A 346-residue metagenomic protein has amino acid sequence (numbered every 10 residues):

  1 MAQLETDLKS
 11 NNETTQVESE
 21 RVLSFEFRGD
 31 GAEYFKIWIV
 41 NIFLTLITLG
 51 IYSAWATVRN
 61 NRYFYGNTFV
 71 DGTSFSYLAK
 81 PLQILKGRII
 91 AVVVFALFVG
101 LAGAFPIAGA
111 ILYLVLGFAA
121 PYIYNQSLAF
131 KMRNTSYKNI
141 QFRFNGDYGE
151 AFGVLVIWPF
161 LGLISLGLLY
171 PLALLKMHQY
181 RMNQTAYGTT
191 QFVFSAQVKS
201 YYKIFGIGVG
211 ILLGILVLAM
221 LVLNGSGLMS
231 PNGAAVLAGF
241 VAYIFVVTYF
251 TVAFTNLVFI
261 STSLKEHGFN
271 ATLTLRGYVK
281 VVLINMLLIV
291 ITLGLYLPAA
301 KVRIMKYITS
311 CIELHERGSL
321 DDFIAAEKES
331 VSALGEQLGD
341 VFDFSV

Functional and structural regions predicted by a protein language model:
Q3, D7, F95-L116, L213-V247 (+5 more regions): Membrane-helix interface segments in multi-pass membrane proteins
Q3-V40, W55-I90, N125-L155, A173-G208 (+2 more regions): Membrane-interface extramembranous regions at the lipid-water interface
E33, T45, Y52, S74 (+2 more regions): Active-site-proximal cofactor/substrate-binding loop regions of enzyme domains
I37, Y113, I204-G208, N232-I244 (+3 more regions): Pore-lining and gate-forming transmembrane alpha-helices of multi-pass membrane transport proteins
L44, L85-V99, L116-I123, I157-G162 (+2 more regions): Hydrophobic alpha-helical transmembrane segments of multi-pass integral membrane proteins
L46-N60, F105-N134, L163-Q184, M229-V258 (+1 more regions): Selective recognition of hydrophobic, aromatic-rich stretches within alpha-helical transmembrane segments of polytopic
F205-L221, Y249-L257, L283, V290-I291 (+2 more regions): Hydrophobic alpha-helical segments of membrane proteins
T292, S330-V346: Long, low-complexity, intrinsically disordered cytosolic termini of multi-pass membrane proteins
